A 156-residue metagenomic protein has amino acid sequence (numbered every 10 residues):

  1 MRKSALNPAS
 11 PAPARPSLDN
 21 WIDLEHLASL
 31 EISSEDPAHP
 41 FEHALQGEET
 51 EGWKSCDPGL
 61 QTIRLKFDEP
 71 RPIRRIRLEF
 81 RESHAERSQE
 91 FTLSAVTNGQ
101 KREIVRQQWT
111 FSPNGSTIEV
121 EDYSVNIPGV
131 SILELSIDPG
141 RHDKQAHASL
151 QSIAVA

Functional and structural regions predicted by a protein language model:
M1-D68, S83-A85: Disordered, acidic Ser/Thr/Pro-rich linker "stalks" and the adjacent N-terminal cap of the next globular domain
I63-P72, Y123-G129: Extracellular and analogous surface-interaction loops
R71, E86-S88, P128, D143: A cross-taxa feature marking solvent-exposed loop/turn segments within ectodomains of secreted and single-pass membrane
R71-S83, L135: A short beta-strand element within beta-rich, extracytoplasmic domains of secreted/secretory-pathway proteins
E86-G99: Short, surface-exposed beta-strand/strand-loop-strand elements in extracellular ectodomains
R102-V125: Extracellular carbohydrate recognition and processing domains and analogous Trp-centered ligand-binding platforms
L135-K144: Short beta-strand-plus-loop segments that form exposed binding edges in beta-rich domains
D143-A156: C-terminal interaction-tip segments
